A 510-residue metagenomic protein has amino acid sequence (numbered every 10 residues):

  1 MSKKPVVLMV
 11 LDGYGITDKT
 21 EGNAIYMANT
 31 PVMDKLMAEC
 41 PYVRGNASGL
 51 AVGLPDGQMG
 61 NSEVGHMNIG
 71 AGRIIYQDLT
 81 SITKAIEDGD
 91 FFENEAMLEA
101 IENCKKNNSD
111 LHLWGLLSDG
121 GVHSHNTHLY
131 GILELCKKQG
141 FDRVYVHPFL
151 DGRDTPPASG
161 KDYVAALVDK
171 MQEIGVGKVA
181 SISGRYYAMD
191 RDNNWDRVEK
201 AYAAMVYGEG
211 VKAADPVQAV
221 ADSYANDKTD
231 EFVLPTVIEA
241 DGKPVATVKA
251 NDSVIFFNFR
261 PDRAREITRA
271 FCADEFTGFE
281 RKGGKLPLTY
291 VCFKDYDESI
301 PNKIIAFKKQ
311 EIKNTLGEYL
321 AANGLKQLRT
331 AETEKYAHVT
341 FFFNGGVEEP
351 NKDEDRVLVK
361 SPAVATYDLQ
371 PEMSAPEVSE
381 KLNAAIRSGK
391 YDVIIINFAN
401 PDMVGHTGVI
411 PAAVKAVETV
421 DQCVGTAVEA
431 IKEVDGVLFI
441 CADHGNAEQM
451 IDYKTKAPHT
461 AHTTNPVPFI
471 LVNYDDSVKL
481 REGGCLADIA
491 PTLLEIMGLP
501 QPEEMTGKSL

Functional and structural regions predicted by a protein language model:
M1-L510: Feature captures the catalytic ectodomains and active-site-proximal regions of enzymes that hydrolyze or transfer
